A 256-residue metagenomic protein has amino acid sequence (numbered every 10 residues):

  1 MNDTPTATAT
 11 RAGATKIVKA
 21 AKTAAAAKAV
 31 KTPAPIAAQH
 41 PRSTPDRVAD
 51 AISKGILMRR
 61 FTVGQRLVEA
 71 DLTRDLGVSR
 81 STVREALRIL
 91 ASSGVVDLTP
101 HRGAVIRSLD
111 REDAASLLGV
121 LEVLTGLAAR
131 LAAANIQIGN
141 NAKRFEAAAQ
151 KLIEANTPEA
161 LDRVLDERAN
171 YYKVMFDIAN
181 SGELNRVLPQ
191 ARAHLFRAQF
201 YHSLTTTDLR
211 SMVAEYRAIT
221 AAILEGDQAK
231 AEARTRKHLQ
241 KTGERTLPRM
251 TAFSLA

Functional and structural regions predicted by a protein language model:
M1-A134, L247-A256: Short linear motifs at protein or domain termini
N2-P5, K16-K22, H40, E146-A147 (+2 more regions): C-terminal all-alpha effector/ligand-binding and dimerization domain of prokaryotic HTH-type transcriptional repressors
I36, R111-A115, A129-Q137, A155-A160 (+2 more regions): A ubiquitous short alpha-helical element
Q65, L98-T99, R168, S211-V213: Short, flexible turn/loop "capping" segments at secondary-structure junctions
R84, N135-I138, R163-V164, L184-N185 (+2 more regions): Juxtamembrane/interface motifs at transmembrane-helix termini
I138-Y201, V213-A221, K230-Q240: Conserved amphipathic alpha-helical segments that form helical-bundle/coiled-coil interaction surfaces
